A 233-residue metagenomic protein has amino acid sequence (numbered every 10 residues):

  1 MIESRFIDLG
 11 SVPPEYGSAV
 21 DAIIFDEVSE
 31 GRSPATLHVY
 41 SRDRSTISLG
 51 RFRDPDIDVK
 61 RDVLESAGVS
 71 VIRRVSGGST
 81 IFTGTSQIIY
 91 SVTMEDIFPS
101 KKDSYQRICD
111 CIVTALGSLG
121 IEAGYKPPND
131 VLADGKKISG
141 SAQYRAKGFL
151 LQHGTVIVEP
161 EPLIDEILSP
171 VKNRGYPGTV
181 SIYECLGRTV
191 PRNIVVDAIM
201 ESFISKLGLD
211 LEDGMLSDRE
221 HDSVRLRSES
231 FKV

Functional and structural regions predicted by a protein language model:
M1-D103: N-terminal lobe of the biotin/lipoate ligase/transferase fold
E3, D43, G84, P127 (+2 more regions): A generic structural signal for well-ordered coil/turn residues at beta-strand boundaries that shape enzyme active-site
I23, P99, Q106-A123, K137-V233: Long, positively charged amphipathic alpha-helical accessory segments at protein N-termini or as interdomain linkers
R73, Y125-P127: Short loop/edge segments at beta-strand edges and connector loops that shape dinucleotide/nucleotide cofactor-binding
A133-D134: Structural motif
